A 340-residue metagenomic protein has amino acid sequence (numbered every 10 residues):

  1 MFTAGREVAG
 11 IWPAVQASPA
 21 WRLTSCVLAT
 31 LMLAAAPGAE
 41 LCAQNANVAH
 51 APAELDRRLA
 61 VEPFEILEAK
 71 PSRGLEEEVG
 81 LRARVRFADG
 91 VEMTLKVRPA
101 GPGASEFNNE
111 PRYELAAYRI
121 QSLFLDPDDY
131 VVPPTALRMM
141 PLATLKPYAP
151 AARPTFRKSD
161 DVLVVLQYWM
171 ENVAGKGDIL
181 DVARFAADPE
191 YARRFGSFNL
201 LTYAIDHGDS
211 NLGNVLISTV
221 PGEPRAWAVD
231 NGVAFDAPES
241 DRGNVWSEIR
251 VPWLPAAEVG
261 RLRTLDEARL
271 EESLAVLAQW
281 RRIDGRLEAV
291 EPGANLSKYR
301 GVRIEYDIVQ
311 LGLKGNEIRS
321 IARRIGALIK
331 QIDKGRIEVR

Functional and structural regions predicted by a protein language model:
P13, A36-A39: Short, low-complexity intrinsically disordered segments enriched in A/P/G/S/L with frequent Arg, especially at protein
T24-A36: Bacterial N-terminal signal peptides
L41-R340: Phosphate/dinucleotide-binding and metal-coordinating scaffold of catalytic cores in nucleotide-dependent enzymes
